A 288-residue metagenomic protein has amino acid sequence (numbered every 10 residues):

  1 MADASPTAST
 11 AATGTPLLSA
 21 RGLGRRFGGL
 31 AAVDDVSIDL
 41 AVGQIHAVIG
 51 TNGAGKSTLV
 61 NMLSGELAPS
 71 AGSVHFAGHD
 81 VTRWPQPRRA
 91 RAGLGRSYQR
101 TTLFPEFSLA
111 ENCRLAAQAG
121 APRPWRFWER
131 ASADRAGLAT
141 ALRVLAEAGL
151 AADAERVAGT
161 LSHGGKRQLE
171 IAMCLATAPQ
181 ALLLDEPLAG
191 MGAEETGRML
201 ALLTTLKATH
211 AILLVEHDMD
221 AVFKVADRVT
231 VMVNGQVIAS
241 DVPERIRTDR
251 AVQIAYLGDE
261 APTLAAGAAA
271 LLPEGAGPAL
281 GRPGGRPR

Functional and structural regions predicted by a protein language model:
A2-R288: Glycine-rich phosphate-binding loops of nucleotide-dependent enzymes
